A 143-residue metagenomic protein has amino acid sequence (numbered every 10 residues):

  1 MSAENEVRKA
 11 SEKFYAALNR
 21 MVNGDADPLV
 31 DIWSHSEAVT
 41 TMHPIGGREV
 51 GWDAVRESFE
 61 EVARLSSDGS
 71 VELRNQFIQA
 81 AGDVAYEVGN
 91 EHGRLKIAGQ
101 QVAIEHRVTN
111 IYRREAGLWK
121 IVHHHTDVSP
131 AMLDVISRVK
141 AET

Functional and structural regions predicted by a protein language model:
E4-N5, R20, A26-G82, N90: A solvent-exposed, acidic/Ser-Thr-rich amphipathic alpha-helical stretch
E6-R20: Solvent-exposed, amphipathic alpha-helical segments
P44, I97-Q101: Short, solvent-exposed loop/turn segments at secondary-structure boundaries
G69-S70, D83, E87, Q100-H106: Residue-level preference for beta-strand/loop junctions
G89-L95: Generic short beta-strand segments
E105-V135: Short beta-strand edge/turn micro-motifs at domain boundaries
